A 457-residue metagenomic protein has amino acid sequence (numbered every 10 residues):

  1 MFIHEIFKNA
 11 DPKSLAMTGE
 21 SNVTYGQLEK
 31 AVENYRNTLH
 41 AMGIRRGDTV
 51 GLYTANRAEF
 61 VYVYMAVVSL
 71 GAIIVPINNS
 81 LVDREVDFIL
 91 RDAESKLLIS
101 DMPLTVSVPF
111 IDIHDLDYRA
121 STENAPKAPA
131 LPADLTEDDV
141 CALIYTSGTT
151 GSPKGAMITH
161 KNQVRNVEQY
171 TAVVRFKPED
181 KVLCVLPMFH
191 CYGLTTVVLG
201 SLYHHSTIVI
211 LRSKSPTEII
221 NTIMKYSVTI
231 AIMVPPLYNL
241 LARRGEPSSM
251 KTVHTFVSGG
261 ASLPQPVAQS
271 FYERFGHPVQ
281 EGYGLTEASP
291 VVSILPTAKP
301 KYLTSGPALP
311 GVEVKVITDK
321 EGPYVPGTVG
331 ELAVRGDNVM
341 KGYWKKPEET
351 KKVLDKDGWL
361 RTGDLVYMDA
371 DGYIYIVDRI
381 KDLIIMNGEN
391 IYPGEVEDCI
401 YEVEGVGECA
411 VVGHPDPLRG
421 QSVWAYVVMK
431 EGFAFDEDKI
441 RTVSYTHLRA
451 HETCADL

Functional and structural regions predicted by a protein language model:
K13-R57, V61-M65, V82-D87: Conserved AMP-binding/adenylate-forming core of the ANL superfamily
T24-G26, C141-R165, L295: Conserved AMP-binding A3 loop
L81, L98, A231, G336 (+3 more regions): AMP-binding/adenylate-forming catalytic core of the ANL superfamily
K127-Y145, S152, R175-K181: Conserved pre-ATP/AMP-binding loop-to-beta segment of ANL
T146, T446-T453: Conserved small/polar residues in nucleotide/adenosyl-binding loops
V164-K181, F189-I230, L240, R244: Conserved AMP-binding/adenylation subdomain of ANL enzymes
V228-M233, A242-K301, E313: Gly/Ser/Thr-rich phosphate-binding loop
K315-A333, K352, A370-D371, F433-E437: Conserved beta-loop-beta connector loops within the AMP-binding
